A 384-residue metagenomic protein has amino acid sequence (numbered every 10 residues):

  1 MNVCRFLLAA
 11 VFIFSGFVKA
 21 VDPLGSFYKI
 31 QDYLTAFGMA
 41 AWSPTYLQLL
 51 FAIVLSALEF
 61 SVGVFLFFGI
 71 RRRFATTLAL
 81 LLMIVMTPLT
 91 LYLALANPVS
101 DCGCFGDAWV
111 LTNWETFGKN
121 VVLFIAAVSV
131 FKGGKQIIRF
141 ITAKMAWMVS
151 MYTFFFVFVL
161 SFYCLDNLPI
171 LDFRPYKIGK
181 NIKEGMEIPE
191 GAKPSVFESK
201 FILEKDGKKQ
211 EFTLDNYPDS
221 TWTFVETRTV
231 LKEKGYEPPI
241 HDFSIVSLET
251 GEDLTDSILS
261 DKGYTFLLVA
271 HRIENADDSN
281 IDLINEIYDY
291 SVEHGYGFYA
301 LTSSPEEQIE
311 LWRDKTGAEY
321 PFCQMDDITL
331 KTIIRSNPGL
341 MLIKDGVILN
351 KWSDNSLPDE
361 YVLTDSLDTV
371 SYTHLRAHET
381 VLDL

Functional and structural regions predicted by a protein language model:
M1-V21, Y46-L89, V130-F131: Functionalized membrane-embedded alpha-helices
I13, F298, K315-N337: Short, internal strand/loop/helix patches that form the active-site neighborhood or redox-interaction surface
I84-I137: Membrane-embedded alpha-helical segments of integral membrane proteins
I141-L168: Internal/C-terminal transmembrane anchor helices
L160-D253, S257: Membrane-interface segments at or immediately adjacent to transmembrane helices that form the boundary between
I258-N275: Short active-site neighborhood of thiol/selenol oxidoreductases, capturing the structured segment around
P338-K351: A short, hydrophobic beta-strand/beta-hairpin element that forms part of a small beta-sheet core
T373-T380: Conserved small/polar residues in nucleotide/adenosyl-binding loops
